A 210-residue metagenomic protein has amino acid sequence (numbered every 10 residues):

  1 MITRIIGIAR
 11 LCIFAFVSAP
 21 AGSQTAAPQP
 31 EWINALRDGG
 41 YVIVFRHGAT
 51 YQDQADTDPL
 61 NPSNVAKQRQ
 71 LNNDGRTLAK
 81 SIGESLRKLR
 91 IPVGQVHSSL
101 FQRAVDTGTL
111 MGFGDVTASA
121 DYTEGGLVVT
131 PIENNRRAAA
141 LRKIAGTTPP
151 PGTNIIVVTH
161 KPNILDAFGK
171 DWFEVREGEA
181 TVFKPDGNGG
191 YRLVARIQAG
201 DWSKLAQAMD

Functional and structural regions predicted by a protein language model:
M1-A9: Bacterial N-terminal signal peptides that target proteins for export
A26-D121, G125-V129, N135, D171-T181 (+2 more regions): Active-site-proximal alpha-helix that buttresses catalytic centers in soluble enzyme cores
G40-V42, P150-T159: Generic beta-sheet signal
F45-T50, V157-I164: Histidine-centered catalytic micro-motifs
G126, L165-D166: Short, solvent-exposed loop/turn segments at secondary-structure junctions
A138-P149: A short, acidic, amphipathic alpha-helical segment used as a generic capping/interface helix at domain edges
T147-P151, D186-G189: A short, structured loop/turn motif at beta-sheet edges
